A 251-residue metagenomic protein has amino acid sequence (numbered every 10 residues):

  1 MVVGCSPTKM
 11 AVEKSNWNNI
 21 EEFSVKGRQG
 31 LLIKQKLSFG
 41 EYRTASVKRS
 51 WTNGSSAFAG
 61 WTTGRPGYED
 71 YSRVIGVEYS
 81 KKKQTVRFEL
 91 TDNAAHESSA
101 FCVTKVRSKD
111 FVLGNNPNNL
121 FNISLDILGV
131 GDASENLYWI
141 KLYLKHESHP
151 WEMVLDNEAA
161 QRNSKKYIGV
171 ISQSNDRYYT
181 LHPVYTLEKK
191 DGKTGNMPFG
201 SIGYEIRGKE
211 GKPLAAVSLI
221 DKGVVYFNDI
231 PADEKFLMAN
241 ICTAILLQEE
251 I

Functional and structural regions predicted by a protein language model:
V2-G4: C-terminal motif of bacterial Sec signal peptides marking the signal peptidase cleavage site
S6-I251: Intrinsically disordered, low-complexity proline/glycine-rich segments
